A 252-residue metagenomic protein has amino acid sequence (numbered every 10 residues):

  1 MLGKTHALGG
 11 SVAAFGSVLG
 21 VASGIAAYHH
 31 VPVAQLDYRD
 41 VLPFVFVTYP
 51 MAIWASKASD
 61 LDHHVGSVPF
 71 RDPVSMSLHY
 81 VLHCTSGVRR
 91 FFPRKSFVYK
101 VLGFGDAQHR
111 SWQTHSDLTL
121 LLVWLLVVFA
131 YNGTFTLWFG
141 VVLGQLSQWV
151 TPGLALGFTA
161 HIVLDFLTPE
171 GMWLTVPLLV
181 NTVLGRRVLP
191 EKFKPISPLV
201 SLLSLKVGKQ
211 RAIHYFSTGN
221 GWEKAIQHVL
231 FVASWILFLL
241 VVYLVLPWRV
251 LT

Functional and structural regions predicted by a protein language model:
M1-T252: N-terminal membrane-targeting hydrophobic helices
